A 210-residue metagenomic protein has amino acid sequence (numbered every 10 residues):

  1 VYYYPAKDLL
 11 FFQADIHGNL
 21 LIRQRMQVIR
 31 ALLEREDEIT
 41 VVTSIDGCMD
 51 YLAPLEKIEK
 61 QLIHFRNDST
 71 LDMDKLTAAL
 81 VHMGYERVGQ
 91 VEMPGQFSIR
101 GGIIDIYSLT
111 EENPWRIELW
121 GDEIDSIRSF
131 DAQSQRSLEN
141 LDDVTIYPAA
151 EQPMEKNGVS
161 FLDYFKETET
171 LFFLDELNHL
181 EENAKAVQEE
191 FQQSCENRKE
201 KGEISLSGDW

Functional and structural regions predicted by a protein language model:
V1-W210: ASCE RecA-like P-loop NTPase motor cores that couple ATP hydrolysis to mechanical translocation on nucleic acids
